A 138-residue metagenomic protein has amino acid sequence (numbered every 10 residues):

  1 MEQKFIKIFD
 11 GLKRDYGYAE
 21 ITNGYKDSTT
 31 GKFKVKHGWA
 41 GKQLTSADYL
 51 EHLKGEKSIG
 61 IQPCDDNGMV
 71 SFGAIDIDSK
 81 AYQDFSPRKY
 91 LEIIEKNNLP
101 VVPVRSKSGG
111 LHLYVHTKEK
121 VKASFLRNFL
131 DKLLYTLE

Functional and structural regions predicted by a protein language model:
M1-F72, K80-Y90: DNA replication initiation on ssDNA origins
N23, N67, N97-N98, N128: Detector for Asparagine
E56, I94, G110-L111: Generic alpha-helix detector with strongest preference for long hydrophobic helices that associate with membranes
Q62-G68, E95-K96, V102-K107: Short glycine/proline-enriched loop/turn "hinge" motifs that connect secondary-structure elements and lie
A74-I75, P100-L126: Histidine-centered divalent-metal-coordination microenvironment in nucleic-acid enzymes
Q83-K96, H116-E138: Helical (often loop-to-helix) elements that flank the catalytic cores of nucleotide-handling enzymes
